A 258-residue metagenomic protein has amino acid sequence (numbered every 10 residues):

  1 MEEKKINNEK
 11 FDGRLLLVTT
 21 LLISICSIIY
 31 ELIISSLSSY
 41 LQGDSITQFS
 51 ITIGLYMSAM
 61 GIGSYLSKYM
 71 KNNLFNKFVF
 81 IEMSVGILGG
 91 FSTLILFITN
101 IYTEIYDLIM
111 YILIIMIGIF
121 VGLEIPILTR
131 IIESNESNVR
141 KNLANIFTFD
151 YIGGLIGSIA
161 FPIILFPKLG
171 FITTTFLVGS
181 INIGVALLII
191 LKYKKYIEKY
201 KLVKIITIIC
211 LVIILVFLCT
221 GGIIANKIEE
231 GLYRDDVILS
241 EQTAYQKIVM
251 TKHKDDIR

Functional and structural regions predicted by a protein language model:
E2-D256: Alpha-helical transmembrane segments of multi-pass membrane proteins
